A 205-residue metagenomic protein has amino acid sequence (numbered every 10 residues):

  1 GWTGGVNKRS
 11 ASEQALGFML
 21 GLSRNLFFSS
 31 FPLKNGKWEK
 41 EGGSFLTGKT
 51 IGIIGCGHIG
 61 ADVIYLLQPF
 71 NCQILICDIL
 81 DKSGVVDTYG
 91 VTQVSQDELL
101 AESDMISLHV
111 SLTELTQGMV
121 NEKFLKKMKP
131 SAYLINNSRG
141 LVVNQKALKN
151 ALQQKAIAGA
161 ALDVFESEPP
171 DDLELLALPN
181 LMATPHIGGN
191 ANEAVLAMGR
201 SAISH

Functional and structural regions predicted by a protein language model:
G1-Q14, E168-H205: C-terminal helix-to-coil terminal segments
G1-S30, S44: Phosphate/diphosphate ligand-binding glycine-rich loop within oxidoreductases
S29-D62: Glycine-rich NAD(P)-binding loop of Rossmann-like domains
G43-T47, Q68, K126-K127, L175: Short, flexible hinge/linker loops that cap or flank conserved catalytic cores
I54, C77, L162, P185: Active-site flanking residues adjacent to catalytic metal/cofactor-binding acidic residues
I64, Q68, L152-Q153, L176: Gly/Ala-rich phosphate-binding loop of Rossmann-like dinucleotide-binding domains, activating on the conserved
C72-Q73: Residues at the starts of beta-strands that form the adenosine-phosphate
I79-E174: Rossmann-like adenosine-cofactor binding region
